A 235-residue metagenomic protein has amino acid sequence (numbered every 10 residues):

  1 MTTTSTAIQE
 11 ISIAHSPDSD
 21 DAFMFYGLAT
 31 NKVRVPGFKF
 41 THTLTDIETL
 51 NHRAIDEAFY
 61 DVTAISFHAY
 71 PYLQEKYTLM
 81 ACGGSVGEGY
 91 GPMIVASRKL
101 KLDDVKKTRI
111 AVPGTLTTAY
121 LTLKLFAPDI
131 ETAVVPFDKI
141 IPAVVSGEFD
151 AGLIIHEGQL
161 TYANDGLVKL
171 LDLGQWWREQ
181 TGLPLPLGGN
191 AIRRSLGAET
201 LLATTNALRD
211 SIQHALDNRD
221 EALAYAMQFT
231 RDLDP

Functional and structural regions predicted by a protein language model:
M1-S85, Q213-P235: N-terminal hydrophobic or amphipathic helices and topogenic motifs
A7-T30, T45, G91-A151, E157: Bilobed "Venus flytrap"/periplasmic-binding protein-like clamshell domains and structurally analogous long
G37-K39, F59, K76, G91 (+3 more regions): A generic structural signal for alpha->beta connector loops
H42, L79, T132-V134, K169-L170: Conserved beta-strand scaffold positions in the cores of enzyme catalytic domains, especially in NTP/NDP-utilizing
V62, Y77-T78, R109, A151-L153 (+1 more regions): Structural motif
A64-G91, S97-L102, L160-L167: Acidic, polar ligand-binding/catalytic clefts
A81-L102, L125, R178-S195: Hydrophobic/proline-rich hinge and linker segments of small-molecule sensing/allosteric domains, predominantly
D138-M227: Pocket-lining segment of extracytoplasmic ligand-binding domains
